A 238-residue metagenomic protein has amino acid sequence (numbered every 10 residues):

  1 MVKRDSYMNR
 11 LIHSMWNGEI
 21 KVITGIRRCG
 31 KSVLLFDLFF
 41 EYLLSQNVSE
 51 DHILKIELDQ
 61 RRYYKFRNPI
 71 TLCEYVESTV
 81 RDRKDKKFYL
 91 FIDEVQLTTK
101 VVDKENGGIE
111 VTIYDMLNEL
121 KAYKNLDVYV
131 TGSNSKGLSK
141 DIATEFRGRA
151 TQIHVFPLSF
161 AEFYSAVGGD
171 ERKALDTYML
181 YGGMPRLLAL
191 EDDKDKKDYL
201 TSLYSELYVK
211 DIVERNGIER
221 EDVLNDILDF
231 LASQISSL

Functional and structural regions predicted by a protein language model:
M1-G18: Pre-Walker A adenine-sensing motif
I23: Hydrophobic anchor at the beta1->P-loop junction of P-loop NTPases
I26: P-loop (Walker A) phosphate-binding loop of NTP-binding proteins
K31-S32: Conserved lysine of the Walker
L54-D85: Short glycine-rich substrate-engagement loop in P-loop NTPases that contacts/grips substrate
R83, F91, Q96-Y129: Conserved Walker B catalytic segment
S135-T151, V167-G168: Short regulatory helix/loop adjacent to the ATP-binding pocket of P-loop NTPases
F156-L238: Interdomain hinge/linker elements that couple catalytic modules in large macromolecular machines
